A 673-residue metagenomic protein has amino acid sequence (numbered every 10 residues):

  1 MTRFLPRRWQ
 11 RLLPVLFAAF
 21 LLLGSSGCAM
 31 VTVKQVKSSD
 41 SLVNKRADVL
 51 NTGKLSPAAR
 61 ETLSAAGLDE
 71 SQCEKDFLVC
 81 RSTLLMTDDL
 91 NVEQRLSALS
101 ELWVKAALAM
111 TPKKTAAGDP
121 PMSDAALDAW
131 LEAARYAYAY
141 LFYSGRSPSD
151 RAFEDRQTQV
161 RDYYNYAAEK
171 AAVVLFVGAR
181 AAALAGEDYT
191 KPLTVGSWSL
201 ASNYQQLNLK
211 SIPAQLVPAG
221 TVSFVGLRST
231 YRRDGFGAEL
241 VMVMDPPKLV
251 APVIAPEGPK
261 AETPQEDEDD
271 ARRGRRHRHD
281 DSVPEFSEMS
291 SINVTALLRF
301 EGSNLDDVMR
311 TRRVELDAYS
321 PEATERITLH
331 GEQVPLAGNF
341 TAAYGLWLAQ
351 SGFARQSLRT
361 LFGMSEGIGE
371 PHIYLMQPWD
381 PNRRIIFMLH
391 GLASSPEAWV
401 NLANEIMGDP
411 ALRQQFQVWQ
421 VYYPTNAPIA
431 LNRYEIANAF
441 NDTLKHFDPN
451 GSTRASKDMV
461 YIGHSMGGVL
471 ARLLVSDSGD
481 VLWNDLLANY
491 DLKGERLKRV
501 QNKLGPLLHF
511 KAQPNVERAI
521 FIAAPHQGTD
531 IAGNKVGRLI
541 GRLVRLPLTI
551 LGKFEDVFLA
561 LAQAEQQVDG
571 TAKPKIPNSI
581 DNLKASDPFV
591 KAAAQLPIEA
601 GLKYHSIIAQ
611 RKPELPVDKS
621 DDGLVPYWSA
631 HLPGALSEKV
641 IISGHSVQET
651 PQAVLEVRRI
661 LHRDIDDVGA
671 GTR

Functional and structural regions predicted by a protein language model:
M1-Q10: N-terminal secretory signal peptides that target proteins for export/translocation
P14-L22: Hydrophobic helical h-region of N-terminal Sec-dependent signal peptides in bacterial secretory/periplasmic proteins
G24-G27: C-terminal motif of bacterial Sec signal peptides marking the signal peptidase cleavage site
A29-I386, S395-N401, Q417-Q420, R663-R673: Flexible, membrane-associating and regulatory peripheral segments of lipid-active enzymes
L102, L108-G186, F387-L392, V421-A572 (+1 more regions): Serine-dependent carboxylesterase/thioesterase catalytic core of lipase-like alpha/beta-hydrolase/SGNH enzymes
Q377, Q501-I520, A524-H526, F589-K612: The feature captures the conserved acid-bearing segment of alpha/beta-hydrolase catalytic domains
V400-F416: Short amphipathic alpha-helix adjacent to the substrate-entry channel of hydrolases
G541, R545-R673: C-terminal subdomain of alpha/beta-hydrolase-fold enzymes, centered on the catalytic histidine and its supporting
